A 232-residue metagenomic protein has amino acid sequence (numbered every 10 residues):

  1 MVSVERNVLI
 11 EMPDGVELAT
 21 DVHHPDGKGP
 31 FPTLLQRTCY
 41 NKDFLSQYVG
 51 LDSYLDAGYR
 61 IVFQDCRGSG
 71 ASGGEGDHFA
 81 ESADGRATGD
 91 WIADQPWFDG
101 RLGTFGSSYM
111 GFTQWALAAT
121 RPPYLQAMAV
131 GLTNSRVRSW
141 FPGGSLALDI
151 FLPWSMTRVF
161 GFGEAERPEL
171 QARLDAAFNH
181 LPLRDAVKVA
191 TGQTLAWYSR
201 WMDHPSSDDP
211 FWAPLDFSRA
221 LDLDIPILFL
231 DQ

Functional and structural regions predicted by a protein language model:
M1-G29: N-terminal cap/lid segment of alpha/beta-hydrolase-fold proteins
P30-C39, L228: Short beta-strand element of the alpha/beta-hydrolase
L45-V62: Short amphipathic alpha-helix adjacent to the substrate-entry channel of hydrolases
D56, A119-D222: Accessory cap/linker subdomain of secreted extracellular hydrolases
G68-F79: Glycine-rich "HGGG/HGxG" loop immediately N-terminal to the catalytic nucleophile of the alpha/beta-hydrolase
D77-P96: Alpha/beta-hydrolase active-site loop
P96-Y109: Alpha/beta-hydrolase fold nucleophile elbow
L223, F229-D231: Short beta-strand/loop motif that positions the catalytic acidic residue of the alpha/beta-hydrolase fold
